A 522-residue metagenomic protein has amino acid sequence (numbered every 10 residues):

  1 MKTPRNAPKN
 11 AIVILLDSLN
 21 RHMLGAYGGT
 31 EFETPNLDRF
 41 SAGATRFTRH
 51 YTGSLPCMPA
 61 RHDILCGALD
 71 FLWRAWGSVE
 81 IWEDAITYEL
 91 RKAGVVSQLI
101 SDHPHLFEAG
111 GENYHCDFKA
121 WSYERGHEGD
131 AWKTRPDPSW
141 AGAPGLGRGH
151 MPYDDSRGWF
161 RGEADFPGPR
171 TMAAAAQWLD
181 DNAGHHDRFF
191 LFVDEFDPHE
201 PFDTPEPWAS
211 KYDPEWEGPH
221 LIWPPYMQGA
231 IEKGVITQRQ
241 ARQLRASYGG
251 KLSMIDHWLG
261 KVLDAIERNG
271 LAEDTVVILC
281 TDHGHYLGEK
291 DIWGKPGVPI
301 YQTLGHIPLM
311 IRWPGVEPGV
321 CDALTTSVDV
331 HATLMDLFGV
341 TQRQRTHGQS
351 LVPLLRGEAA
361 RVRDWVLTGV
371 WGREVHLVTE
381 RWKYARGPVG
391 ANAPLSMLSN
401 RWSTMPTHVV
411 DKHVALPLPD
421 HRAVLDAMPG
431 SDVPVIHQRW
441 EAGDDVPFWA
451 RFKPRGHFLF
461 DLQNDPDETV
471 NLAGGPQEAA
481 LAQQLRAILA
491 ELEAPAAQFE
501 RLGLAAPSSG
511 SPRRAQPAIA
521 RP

Functional and structural regions predicted by a protein language model:
M1-T48, S54, R91, R455 (+1 more regions): Active-site-proximal N-terminal segment of extracellular/periplasmic enzymes that hydrolyze or transfer
R5-N6, F166-A183, I222, M227-T275 (+1 more regions): A long, amphipathic alpha-helix that forms part of the scaffold/cap immediately adjacent to metal-dependent active
N6-V13, G111-S122, Y153-S156, R161-P219 (+2 more regions): Active-site regions of oxyanion-processing enzymes, predominantly non-cytosolic
F32, P201-E215, A265-G319, T326: Histidine-centered active-site microenvironments of extracellular/periplasmic hydrolases and transferases
R61-E163: Catalytic-site neighborhoods of secreted/periplasmic enzymes that process anionic sulfate/phosphate groups
L65, G234-I236, G260-D264, R268 (+4 more regions): Substrate-binding rim/cap in mid-to-C-terminal beta-strand-loop elements of soluble/periplasmic
G110-Y153, F196-I236, P308, Y384-G387 (+1 more regions): Core domains of carbohydrate- and sulfate-ester-processing enzymes
Q302-T303, V370-A473, P512-P522: C-terminal, low-complexity/hydrophilic appendages and adjacent surface loops of extracellular/periplasmic anionic
